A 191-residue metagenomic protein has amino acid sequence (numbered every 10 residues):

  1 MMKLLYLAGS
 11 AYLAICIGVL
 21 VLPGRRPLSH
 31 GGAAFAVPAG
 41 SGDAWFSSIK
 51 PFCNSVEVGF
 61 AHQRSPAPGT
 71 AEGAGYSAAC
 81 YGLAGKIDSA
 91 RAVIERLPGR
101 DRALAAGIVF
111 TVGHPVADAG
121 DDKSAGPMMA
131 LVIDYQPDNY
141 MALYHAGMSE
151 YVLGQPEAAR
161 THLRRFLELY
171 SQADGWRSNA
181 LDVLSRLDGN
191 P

Functional and structural regions predicted by a protein language model:
M1-E72, A79, K86-S89: Long, contiguous interaction/recruitment modules in multidomain scaffold/adaptor proteins
E57, H62-P66, E95-G99, I133 (+2 more regions): A conserved position within tetratricopeptide repeats
P68, R102-A103, P137, S171: Short coil turns that delineate tetratricopeptide repeat
A71, L104-A106, Y140-M141, D174: Helix-start (N-cap) detector for alpha-helical repeat units in TPR-like alpha-solenoids, especially tetratricopeptide
G75-Q136: Alpha-helical adaptor scaffolds
L83, D118, V152, R186-N190: Register position in tetratricopeptide repeats
R160-P191: Terminal, low-structured helical/coil segments at or just beyond the last alpha-helical repeat
